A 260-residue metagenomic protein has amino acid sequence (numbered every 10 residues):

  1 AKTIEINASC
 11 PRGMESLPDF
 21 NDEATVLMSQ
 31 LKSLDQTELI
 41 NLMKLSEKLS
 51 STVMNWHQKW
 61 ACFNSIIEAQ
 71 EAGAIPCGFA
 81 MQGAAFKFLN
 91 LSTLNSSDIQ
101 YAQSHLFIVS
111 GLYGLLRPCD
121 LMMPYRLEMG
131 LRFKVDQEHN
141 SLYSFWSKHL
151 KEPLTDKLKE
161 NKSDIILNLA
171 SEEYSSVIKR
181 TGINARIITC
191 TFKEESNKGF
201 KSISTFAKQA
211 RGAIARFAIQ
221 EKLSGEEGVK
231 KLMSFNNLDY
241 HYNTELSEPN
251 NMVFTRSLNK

Functional and structural regions predicted by a protein language model:
K2-T93: Active-site helix-to-loop segments that bind/position phosphate- or nucleotide-bearing substrates and donors across
L91-E248, V253-K260: Internal, well-folded beta-alpha domain core
